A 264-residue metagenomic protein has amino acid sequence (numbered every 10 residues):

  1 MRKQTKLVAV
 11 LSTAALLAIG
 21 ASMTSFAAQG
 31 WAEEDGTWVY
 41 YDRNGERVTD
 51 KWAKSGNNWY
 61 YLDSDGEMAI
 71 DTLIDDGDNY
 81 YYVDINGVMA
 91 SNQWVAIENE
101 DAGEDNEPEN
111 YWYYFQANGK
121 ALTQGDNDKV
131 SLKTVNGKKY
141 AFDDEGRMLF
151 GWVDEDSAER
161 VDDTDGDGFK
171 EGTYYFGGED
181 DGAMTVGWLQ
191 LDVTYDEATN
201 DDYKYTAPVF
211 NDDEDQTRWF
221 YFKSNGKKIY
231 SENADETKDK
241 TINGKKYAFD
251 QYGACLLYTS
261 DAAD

Functional and structural regions predicted by a protein language model:
R2-S260: Extracellular adhesion/carbohydrate-binding repeat motifs centered on closely spaced tryptophans
